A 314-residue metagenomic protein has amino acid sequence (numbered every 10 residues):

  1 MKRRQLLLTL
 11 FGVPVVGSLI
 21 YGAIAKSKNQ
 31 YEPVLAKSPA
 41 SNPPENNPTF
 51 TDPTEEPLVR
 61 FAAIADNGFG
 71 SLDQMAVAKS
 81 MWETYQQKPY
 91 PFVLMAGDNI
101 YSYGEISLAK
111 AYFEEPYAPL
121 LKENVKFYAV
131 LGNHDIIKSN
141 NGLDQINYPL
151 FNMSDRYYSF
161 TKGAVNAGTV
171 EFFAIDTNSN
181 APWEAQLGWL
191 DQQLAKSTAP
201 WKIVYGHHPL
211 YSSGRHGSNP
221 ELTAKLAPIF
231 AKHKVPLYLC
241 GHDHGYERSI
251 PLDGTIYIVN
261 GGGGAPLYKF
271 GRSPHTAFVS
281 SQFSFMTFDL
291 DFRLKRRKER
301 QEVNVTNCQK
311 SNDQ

Functional and structural regions predicted by a protein language model:
M1-F92, E114-A129, R156-K162, N166-G168 (+3 more regions): Acidic, histidine-bearing metal-coordination/catalytic regions of metal-dependent phosphoesterases
P33-P39, P43-P44, D52-E55, R60 (+3 more regions): Extended active-site neighborhood of metal-dependent phosphoesterases/phosphodiesterases
D66, G97-D98, G132-N133, H207 (+1 more regions): Active-site glycine-centered loops adjacent to acidic/histidine catalytic or metal-binding residues that shape
Y85-S102, P236: Active-site metal-binding motif and surrounding structural segment of the metallo-beta-lactamase
